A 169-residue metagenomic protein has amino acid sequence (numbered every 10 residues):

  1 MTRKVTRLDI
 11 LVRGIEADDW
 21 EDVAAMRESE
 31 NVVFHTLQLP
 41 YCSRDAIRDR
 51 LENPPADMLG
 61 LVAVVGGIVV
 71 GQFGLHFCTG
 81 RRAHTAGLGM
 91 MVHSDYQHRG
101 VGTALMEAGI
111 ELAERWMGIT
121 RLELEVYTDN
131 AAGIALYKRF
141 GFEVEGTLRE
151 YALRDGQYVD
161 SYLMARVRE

Functional and structural regions predicted by a protein language model:
M1-T6, Q157-E169: Terminal substrate-recognition subdomain of acyl/acetyltransferases
I10-A25: A short beta-loop-alpha structural element at the N-terminal edge of CoA-dependent acyl/N-acetyltransferase catalytic
G14-D18, V33-Q97, M106-A108, L112 (+1 more regions): Acetyl-CoA-dependent GNAT
D22, G87, A132: Amphipathic alpha-helical recognition patches that constitute DNA-binding helices
V23-N31, I47: Hydrophobic alpha-helical core bundles mediating ligand binding, dimerization, or RNAP-core interactions
R99, T103, R115, T128-G146: Conserved active-site alpha-helix within GNAT-family acetyltransferase domains
M106, E114-E125: Conserved GNAT acetyl-CoA-binding A-motif
E123-V126, K138, E143-V159: Conserved catalytic-core motifs of GNAT/GCN5-like acyltransferases
